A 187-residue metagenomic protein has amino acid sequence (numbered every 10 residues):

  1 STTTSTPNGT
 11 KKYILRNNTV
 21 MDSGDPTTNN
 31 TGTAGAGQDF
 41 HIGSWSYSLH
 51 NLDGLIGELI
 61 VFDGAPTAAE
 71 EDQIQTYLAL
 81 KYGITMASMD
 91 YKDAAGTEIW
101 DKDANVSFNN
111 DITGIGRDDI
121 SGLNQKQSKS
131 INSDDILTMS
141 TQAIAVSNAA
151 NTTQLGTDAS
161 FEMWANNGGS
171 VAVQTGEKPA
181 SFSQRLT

Functional and structural regions predicted by a protein language model:
S1-S5, V61, T187: Short intrinsically disordered, low-complexity coil segments enriched in acidic
S1-T31, S44-Y47: Extracellular glycan-interaction surfaces
T2, G43-S46, F62-G64, K81 (+1 more regions): Structured loops at beta-to-helix junctions and adjacent beta-edge loops in soluble globular domains
G35-G57, V61-P66: Extracellular glycan-interaction patches encoded by glycine-rich segments
G57-I115, I120: Extended recognition patches within non-cytosolic domains
A95-T187: Self-processing/autoproteolytic domain segments and adjacent N-terminal interaction modules in large, modular
